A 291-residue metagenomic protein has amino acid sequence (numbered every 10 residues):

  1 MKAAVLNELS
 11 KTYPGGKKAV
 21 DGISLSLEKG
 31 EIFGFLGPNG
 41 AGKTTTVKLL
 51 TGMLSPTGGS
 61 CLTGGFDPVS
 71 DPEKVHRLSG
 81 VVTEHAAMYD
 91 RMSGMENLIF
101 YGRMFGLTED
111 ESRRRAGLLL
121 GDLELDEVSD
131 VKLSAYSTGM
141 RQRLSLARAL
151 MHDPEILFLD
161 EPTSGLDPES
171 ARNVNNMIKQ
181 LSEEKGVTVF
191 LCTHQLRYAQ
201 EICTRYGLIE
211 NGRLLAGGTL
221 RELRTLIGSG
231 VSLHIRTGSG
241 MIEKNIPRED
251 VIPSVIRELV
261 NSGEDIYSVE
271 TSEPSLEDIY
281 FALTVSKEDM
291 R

Functional and structural regions predicted by a protein language model:
I99, R103, D110-V128: Conserved ABC ATPase "signature" region
D153: Conserved catalytic motifs of ABC-family nucleotide-binding domains
L157-D160: Catalytic Walker B motif of ABC-type/P-loop ATPase nucleotide-binding domains
N175-D250: ABC transporter nucleotide-binding domain
E222-R291: Short, charged/small-residue-rich alpha-helical element at the C-terminal edge of ABC transporter nucleotide-binding
